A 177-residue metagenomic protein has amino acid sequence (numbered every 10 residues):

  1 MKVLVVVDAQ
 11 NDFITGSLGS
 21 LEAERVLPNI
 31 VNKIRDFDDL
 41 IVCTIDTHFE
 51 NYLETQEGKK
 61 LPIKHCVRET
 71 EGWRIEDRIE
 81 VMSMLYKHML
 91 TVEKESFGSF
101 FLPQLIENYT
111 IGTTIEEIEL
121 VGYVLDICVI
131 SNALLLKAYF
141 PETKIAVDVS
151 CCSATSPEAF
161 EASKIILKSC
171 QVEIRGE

Functional and structural regions predicted by a protein language model:
M1-T91, A146, T155, E161-I165 (+1 more regions): Active-site acidic carboxylates
Q10-N11, H48, S96, L125-I127 (+2 more regions): Short, glycine/serine-rich, charged loops/turns that create anion-binding and catalytic segments at active sites
E22, F101, C128, T155-S156: Secondary-structure boundary/capping motif
N29-I34, I130-F140: Histidine-anchored nucleotide/phosphate-binding helix
L53-T55, L102-Q104, S131-N132, E158-A159: Short, well-ordered secondary-structure micro-motifs
E69-I127: Internal catalytic-core helix/loop-beta-alpha segment that presents or stabilizes conserved functional determinants
I118-V124, K144-P157, R175-E177: A short glycine-rich beta-strand->turn/loop micro-motif centered on a GG-aromatic cluster
P141, V172: Short phosphate-binding/catalytic loops that engage adenosine nucleotides
